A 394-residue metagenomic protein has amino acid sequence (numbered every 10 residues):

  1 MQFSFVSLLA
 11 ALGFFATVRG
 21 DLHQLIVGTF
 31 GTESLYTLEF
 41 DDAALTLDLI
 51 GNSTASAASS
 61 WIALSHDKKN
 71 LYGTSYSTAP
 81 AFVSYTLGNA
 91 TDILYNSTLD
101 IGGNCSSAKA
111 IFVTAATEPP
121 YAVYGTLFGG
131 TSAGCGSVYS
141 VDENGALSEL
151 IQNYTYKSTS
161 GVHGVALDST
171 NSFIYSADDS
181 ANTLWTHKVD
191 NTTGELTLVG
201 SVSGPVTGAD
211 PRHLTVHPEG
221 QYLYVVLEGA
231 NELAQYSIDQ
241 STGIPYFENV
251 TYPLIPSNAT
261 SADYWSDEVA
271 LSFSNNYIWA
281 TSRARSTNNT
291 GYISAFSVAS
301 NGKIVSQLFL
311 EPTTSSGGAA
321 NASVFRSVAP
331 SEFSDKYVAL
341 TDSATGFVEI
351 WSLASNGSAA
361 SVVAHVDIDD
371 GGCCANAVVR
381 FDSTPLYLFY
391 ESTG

Functional and structural regions predicted by a protein language model:
M1-L22: Fungal secretory targeting signals
G20-L47: An edge-strand/N-cap motif at the start of beta-rich repeat modules
F30, S75-T78, T126-T131, V141 (+10 more regions): Short loop/turn segments immediately following the C-termini of beta-strands
T37-L45, S84-I93, V138-L147, H187-E195 (+3 more regions): Short loop/turn segments immediately following beta-strands, especially the blade-tip and inter-blade linker loops
L45-I50, D92-D100, A146-T155, N191-V206 (+2 more regions): Blade-edge beta-strand/turn elements of extracellular beta-propeller and related beta-sheet repeat scaffolds
A55-D67, G102-Y121, T155-N171, G204-Y222 (+4 more regions): Beta-rich, blade/repeat-based domains predominating in secreted/periplasmic proteins but also intracellular
F173-A234: Loop-centered beta-sheet repeat module
